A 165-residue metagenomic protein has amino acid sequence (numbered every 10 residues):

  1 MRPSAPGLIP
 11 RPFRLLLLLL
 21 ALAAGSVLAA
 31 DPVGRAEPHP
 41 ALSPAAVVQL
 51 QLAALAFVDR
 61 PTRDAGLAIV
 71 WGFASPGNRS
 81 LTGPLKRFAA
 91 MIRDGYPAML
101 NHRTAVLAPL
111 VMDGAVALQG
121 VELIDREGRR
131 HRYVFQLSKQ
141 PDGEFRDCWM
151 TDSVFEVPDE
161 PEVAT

Functional and structural regions predicted by a protein language model:
R2-L16: Bacterial N-terminal signal peptides that target proteins for export
P12-S26: Bacterial N-terminal signal peptides
V27-A30, R35-P38: Boundary at the C-terminal end of the N-terminal hydrophobic targeting segment
P38-A46, P61-A65, T82-G83: Soluble non-cytosolic domains of exported or imported proteins
S43-D59, I69, F73: Short, aromatic-enriched amphipathic alpha-helices that serve as compact interaction elements
R60-P61, S80-L81, E160-V163: Short, solvent-exposed loop/turn elements at domain surfaces
R63-G114: Short solvent-exposed beta->alpha transition segments
L110-T165: Exposed beta-sheet edge and beta->alpha loop/turn motif
